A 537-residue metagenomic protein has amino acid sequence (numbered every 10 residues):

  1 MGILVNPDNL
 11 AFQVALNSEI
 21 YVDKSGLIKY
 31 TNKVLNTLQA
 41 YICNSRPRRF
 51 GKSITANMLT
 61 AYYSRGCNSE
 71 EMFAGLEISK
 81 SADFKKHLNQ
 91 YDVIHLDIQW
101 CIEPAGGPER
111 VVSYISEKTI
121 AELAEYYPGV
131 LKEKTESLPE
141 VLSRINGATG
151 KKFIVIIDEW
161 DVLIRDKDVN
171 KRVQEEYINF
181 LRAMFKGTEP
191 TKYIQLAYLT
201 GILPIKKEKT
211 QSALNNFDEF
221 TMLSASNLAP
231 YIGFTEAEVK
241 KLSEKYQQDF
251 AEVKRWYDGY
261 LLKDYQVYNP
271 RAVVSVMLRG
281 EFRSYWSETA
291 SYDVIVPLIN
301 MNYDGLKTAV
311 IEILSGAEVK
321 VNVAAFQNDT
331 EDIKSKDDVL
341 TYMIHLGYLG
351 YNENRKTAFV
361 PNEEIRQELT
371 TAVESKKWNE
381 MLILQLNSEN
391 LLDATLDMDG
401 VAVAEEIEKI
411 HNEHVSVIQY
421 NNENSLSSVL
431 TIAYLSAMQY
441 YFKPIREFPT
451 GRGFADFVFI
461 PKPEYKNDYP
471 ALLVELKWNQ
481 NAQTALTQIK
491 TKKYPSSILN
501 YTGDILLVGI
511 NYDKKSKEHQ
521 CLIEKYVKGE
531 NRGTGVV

Functional and structural regions predicted by a protein language model:
M1-N422, Y440-Y441, I445: Phosphate-binding site recognition
R144-T149, M438-D468: Active-site metal-binding core of divalent-cation-utilizing nuclease and nuclease-like domains
I154, P470-V474, L506: Structural motif
Q174-F180, W478-P495: Mg2+/Mn2+-dependent nuclease catalytic core
M184-T191, T341-L349, T431-S436, Q488-V508: Metal-dependent nuclease catalytic cores in nucleic-acid-processing enzymes, especially RNase H-like/related
L430, A455-P461, Y469-Q480, K492: Conserved catalytic cores of phosphodiester-cleaving nucleases, focusing on short active-site segments
S497, G503-V537: Domain-level recognition of nuclease-like catalytic cores that cleave nucleotide substrates
